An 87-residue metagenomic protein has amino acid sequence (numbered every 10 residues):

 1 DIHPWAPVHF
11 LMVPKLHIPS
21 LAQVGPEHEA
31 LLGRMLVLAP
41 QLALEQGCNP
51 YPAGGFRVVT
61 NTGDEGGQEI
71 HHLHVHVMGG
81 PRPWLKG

Functional and structural regions predicted by a protein language model:
D1-G87: HIT superfamily nucleotide-processing domains
